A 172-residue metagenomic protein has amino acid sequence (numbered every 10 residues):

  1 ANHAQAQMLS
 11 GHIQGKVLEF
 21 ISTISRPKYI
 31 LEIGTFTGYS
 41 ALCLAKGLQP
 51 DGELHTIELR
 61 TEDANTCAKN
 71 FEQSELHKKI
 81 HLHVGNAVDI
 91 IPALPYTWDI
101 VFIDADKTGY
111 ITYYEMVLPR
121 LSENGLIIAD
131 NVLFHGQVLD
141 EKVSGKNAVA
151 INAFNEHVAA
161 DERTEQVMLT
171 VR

Functional and structural regions predicted by a protein language model:
A1-L9: Rossmann-like AdoMet
G11-R172: S-adenosylmethionine/decaboxylated-SAM
